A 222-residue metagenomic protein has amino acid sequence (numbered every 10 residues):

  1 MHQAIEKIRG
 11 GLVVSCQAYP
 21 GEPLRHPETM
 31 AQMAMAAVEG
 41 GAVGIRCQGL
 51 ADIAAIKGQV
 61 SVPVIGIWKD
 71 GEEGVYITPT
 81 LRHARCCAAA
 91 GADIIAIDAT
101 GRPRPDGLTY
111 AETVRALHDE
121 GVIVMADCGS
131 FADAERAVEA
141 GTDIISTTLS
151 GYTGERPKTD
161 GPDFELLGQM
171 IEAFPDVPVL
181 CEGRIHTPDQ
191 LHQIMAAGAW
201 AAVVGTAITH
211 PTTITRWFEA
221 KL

Functional and structural regions predicted by a protein language model:
M1-A89, A132-E139: Conserved N-terminal beta1-alpha1 strand-loop-helix module at the mouth
Q17-Y19, A90-R104, I144-P157, A197-F218: Glycine-rich phosphate-binding active-site loops on the catalytic face of alpha/beta enzymes
R25-T29, V75-R82, P105, T109 (+2 more regions): Alpha-helix N-cap and loop-to-helix initiation/capping positions
M30, E73-A90, G129-D143, A173-C181 (+1 more regions): Catalytic cores of alpha/beta
A34, I53, A84, V114 (+4 more regions): Generic hydrophobic/aromatic pocket-lining and core-packing "Φ" positions
G41, Q59-V64, A90-I94, D119-G121 (+4 more regions): Glycine-enriched alpha-helix->loop->beta-strand junction motifs that scaffold or abut catalytic
A42-G49, Y76, D93-D106, I123-S130 (+4 more regions): Catalytic beta/alpha-barrel core
H83, L108-D119, G129-F131, V138-T147 (+1 more regions): Short loop-to-alpha-helix "cap/lid" segments that border enzyme active sites across diverse enzyme classes
